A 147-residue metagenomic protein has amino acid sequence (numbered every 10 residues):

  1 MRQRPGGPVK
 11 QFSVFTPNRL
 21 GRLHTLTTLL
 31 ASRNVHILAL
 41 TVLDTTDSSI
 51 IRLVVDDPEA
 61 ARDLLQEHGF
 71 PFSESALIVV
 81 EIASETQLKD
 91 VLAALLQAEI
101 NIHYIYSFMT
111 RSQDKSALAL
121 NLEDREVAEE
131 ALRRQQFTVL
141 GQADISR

Functional and structural regions predicted by a protein language model:
M1-R147: A conserved regulatory-domain signal marking ACT and ACT-like small-molecule sensing domains and adjacent regulatory
